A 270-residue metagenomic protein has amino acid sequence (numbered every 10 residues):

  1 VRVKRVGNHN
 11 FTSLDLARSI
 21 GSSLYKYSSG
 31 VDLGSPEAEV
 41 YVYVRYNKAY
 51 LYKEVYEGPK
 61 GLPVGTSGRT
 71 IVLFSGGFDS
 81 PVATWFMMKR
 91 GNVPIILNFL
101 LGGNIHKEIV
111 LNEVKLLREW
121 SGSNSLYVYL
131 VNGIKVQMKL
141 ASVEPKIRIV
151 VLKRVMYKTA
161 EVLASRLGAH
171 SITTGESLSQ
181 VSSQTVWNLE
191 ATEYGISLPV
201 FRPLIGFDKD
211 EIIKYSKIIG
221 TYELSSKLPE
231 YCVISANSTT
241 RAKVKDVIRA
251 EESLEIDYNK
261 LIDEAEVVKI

Functional and structural regions predicted by a protein language model:
V1-I71, T84-Y127, Y194, I270: RNA-binding accessory domains that recognize and position tRNA/RNA substrates
V1-K4, H170-E176, V233: Short glycine-rich phosphate-binding loop at a beta-alpha junction
S19-L24, S28, P59-S67, Q137 (+2 more regions): Active-site adenylate/phosphate-handling loop in enzymes that bind or generate adenylated species
D32, Y129-V131, F201: General small-molecule cofactor/ligand-binding pocket signal
S75, F99-L101, G133: Cofactor-binding loop segments of dinucleotide-utilizing enzymes, especially the Rossmann-like FAD- and NAD(P)+-binding
F78-S80: Hydrophobic/small residue at the entry helix of a nucleotide-binding pocket
V114-S142, K227-P229: A conserved beta-strand->alpha-helix junction
L189-I270: Short hairpin/turn module used for nucleic-acid contact or packing/dimerization
